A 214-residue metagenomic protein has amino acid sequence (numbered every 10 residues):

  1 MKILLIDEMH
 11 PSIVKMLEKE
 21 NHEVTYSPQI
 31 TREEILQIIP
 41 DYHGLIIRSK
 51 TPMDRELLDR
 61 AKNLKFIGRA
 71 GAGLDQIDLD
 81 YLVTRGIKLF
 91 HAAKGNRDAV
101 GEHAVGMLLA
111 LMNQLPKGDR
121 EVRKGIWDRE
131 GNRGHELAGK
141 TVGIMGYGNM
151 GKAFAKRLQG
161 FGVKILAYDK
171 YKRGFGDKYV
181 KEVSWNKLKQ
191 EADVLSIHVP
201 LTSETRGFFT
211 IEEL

Functional and structural regions predicted by a protein language model:
M1-F90, L188-Q190, T210, L214: An N-terminal-biased, well-structured beta-alpha scaffold segment characteristic of Rossmann-like dinucleotide-binding
K2-L4, S12, E20-T25, R97 (+5 more regions): Structural/interface elements that position substrates and couple domains in central-metabolism enzymes
L5, V142-I144: Hydrophobic Val/Ile/Leu positions in short beta-strands of Rossmann-like dinucleotide-binding domains
V24-I30, R48-S49, E121-E130, F175-E182 (+1 more regions): Short gly/ser/thr-rich secondary-structure transition/capping motifs
T51-L57, L166, K170-L214: Rossmann-like adenosine-cofactor binding region
L82, A104, G125, G146 (+2 more regions): Conserved hydrophobic/aromatic pocket- or pore-lining residues that grip, position, or stack substrates in active sites
I87, A92-T141, A153-K156, G160 (+1 more regions): Phosphate-binding beta-alpha-beta segment of Rossmann-like dinucleotide-binding domains, i.e., the NAD(P)
M150: Hydrophobic/small residue at the entry helix of a nucleotide-binding pocket
